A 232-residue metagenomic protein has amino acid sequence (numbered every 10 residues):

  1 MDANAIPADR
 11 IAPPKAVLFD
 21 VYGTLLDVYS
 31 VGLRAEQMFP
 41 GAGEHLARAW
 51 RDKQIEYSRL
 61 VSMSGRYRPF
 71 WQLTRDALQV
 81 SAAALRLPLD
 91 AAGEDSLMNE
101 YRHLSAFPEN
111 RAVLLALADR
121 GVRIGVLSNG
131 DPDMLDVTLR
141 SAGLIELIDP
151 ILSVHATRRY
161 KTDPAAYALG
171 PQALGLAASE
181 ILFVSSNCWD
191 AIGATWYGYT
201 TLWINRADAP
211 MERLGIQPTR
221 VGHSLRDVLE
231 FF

Functional and structural regions predicted by a protein language model:
D2-K15, L115-A118, L127, D131-P132 (+1 more regions): Asp-based, Mg2+/Mn2+-dependent phosphohydrolase catalytic module
I6-I55: Active-site neighborhood of HAD-like aspartate-dependent phosphohydrolases
Y29-L33, R75-D76, D133, P164-A165: A generic alpha-helix surface/boundary motif
V31, L46, G93, L144-L147: Hydrophobic side chains within well-formed alpha-helices
L33-R34, A49, D76-V80, S96 (+4 more regions): Alpha-helical elements of Rossmann-like donor-binding domains used by nucleotide-donor carbohydrate transfer enzymes
F39-G43, A84-L89, G143-L147, G175-L176: Short helix-capping segments at alpha-helix termini
E44, S58-D95: A metal-dependent, Asp-based hydrolase signature
W71-Q72, L89-V126, D133-D136, P164: Short, acidic loop-to-helix structural element flanking the phosphoryl-transfer center in phosphate-processing enzymes
